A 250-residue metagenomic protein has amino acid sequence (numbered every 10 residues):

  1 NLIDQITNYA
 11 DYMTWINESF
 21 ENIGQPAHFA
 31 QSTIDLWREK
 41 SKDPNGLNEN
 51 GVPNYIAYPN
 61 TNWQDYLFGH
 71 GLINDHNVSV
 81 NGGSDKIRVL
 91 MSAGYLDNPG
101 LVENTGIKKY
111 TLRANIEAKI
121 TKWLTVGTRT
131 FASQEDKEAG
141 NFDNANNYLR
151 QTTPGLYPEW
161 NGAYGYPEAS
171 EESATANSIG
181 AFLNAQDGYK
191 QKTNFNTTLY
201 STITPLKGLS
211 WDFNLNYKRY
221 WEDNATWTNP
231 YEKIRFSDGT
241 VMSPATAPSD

Functional and structural regions predicted by a protein language model:
N1, T61, K86-A93: Transmembrane beta-strand segments of Gram-negative outer membrane beta-barrel proteins
N1-P59, H70, G100-I107, T111-N196 (+2 more regions): Surface-exposed loop/interface segments of Gram-negative outer-membrane beta-barrel transport/assembly proteins
Y66-G71, V80-S84: Outer-membrane beta-barrel initiation region
I73, S84-D85, K119-T121, T204-L206: Outer-membrane beta-barrel channels and translocator barrels
N77-N81, S92, N115, T198-Y200 (+1 more regions): Outer-membrane beta-barrel architecture
A93-P99: Transmembrane beta-strand segments that form the barrel wall of outer-membrane beta-barrel proteins
L209: An active-site-proximal structural segment forming one wall of the substrate-binding cleft that immediately precedes
